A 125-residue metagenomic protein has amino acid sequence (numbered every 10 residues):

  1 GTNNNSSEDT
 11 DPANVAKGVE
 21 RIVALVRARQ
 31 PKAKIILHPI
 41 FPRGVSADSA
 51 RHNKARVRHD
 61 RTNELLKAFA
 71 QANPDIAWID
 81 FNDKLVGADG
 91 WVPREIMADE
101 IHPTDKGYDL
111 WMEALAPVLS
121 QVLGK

Functional and structural regions predicted by a protein language model:
G1-K125: Alpha-helical cap/lid subdomain in secreted, periplasmic, or secretory-pathway luminal O-acyl-processing enzymes
